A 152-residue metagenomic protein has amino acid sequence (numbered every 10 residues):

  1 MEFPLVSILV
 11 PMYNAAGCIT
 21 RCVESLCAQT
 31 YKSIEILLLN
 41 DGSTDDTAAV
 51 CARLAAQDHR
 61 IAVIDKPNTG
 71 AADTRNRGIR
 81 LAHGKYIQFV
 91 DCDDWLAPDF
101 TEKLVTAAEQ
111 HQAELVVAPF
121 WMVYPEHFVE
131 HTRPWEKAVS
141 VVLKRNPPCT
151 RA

Functional and structural regions predicted by a protein language model:
M1-A152: Nucleotide-sugar donor-binding/catalytic module of glycosyltransferases that assemble extracellular/cell-envelope
